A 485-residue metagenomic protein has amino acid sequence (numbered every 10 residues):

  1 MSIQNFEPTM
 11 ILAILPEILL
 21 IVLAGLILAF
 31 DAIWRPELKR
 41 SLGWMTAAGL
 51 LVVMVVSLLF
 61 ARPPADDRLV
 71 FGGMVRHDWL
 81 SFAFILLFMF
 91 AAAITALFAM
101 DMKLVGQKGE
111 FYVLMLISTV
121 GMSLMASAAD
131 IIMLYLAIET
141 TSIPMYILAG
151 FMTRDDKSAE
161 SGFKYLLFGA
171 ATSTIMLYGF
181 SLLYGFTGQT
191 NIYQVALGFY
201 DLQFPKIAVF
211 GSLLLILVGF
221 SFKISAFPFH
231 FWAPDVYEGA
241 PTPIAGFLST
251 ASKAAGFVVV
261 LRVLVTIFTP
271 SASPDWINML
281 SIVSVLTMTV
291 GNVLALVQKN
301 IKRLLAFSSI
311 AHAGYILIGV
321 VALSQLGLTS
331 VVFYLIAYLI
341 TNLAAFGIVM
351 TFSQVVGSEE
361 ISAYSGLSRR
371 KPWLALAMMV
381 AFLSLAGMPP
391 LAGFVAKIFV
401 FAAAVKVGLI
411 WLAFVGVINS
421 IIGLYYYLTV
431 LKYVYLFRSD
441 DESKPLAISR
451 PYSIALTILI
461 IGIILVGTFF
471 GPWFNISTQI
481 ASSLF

Functional and structural regions predicted by a protein language model:
M1-F485: Alpha-helical transmembrane segments of multi-pass membrane proteins predominantly involved in bioenergetics
